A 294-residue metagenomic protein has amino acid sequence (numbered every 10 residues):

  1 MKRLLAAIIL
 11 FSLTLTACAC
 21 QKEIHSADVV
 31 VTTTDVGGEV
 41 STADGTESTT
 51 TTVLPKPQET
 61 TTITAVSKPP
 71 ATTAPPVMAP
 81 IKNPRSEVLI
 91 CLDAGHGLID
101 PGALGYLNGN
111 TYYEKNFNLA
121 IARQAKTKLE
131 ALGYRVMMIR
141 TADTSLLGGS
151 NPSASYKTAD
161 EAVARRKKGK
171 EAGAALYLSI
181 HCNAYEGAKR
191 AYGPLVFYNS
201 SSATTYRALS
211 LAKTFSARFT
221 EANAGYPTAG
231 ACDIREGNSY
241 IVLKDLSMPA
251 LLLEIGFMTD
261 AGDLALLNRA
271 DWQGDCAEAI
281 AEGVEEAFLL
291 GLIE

Functional and structural regions predicted by a protein language model:
K2-E23: Sec-dependent N-terminal signal peptides of Gram-positive bacterial secreted proteins and lipoproteins
T32-A74: Extracellular mucin-like PTS domains
A74-R165, Y192: Active-site histidine-acidic residue metal-binding/catalytic motifs, centered on HxH/HExxH-like signatures
L89-D93, R135-R140, A175-I180, L195-Y198 (+2 more regions): Structural recognition of the beta-strand scaffold that forms the well-ordered cores of secreted hydrolase catalytic
H96-I99, A142-L146, C182-A188, S201-T205 (+3 more regions): Solvent-exposed loop/turn segments at secondary-structure junctions within structured extracellular/periplasmic domains
P101-Y112, A184-T214: A short, glycine/acidic-enriched catalytic loop
N183-G187, F197, G230-E294: Active-site-adjacent mobile loop/cap segments within catalytic or ligand-binding domains
R207-E236: Active-site-adjacent substrate-binding region of metalloamidase/peptidase-like peptide-processing proteins
